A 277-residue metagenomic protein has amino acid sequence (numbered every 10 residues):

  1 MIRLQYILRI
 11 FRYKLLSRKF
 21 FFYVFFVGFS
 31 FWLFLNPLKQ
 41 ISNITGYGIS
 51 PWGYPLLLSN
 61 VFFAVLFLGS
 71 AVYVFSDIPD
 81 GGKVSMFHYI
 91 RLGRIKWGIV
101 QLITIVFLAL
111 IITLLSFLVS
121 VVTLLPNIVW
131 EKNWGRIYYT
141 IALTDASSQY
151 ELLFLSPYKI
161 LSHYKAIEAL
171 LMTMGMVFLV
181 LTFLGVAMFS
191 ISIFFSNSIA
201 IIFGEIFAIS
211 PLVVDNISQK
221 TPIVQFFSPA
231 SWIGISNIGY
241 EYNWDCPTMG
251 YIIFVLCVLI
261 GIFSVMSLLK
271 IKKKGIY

Functional and structural regions predicted by a protein language model:
M1-F26: Aromatic- and glycine-rich beta-strand/loop motifs that create alpha-glucan
I7-L16, I95-V106: Interfacial transmembrane-helix starts/ends
F20, G93-I95, S196-I201: Membrane-helix interface segments
F25-F29, I199-L212, S228-A230: Central hydrophobic cores of alpha-helical transmembrane segments in multi-pass integral membrane proteins
F31-D77, I99-I193, S228-V255: Secretory targeting signals
V72-I90: Transmembrane helix boundary and interhelical loop/hinge segments in multi-pass membrane proteins
S190, F194, C257-Y277: Junction motif at the cytosolic side of a transmembrane helix
S210-N237: Extended hydrophobic/aromatic segments used for targeting, binding, or gating
